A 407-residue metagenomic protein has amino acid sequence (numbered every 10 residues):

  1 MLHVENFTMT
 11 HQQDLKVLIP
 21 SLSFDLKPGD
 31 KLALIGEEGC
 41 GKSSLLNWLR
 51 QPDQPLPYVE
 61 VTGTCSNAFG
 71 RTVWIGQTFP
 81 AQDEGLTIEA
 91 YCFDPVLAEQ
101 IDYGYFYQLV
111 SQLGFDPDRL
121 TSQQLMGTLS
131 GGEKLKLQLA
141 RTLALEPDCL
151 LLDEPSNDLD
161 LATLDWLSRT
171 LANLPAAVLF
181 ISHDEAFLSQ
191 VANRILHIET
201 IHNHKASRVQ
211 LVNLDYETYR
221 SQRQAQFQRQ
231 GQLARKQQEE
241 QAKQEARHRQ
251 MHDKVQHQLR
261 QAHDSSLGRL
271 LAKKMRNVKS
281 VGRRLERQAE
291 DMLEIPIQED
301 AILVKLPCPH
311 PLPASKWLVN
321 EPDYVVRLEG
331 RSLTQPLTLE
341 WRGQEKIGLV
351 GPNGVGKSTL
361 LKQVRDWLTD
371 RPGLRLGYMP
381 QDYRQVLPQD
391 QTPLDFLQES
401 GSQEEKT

Functional and structural regions predicted by a protein language model:
M1-H11, I101-Q124, S221-R331: Coupling and communication elements adjacent to P-loop NTPase active sites across diverse families
V4-F7, D14-K27, G63, E321-V325 (+1 more regions): Conserved beta-strand
D30-E37, S43-I101, E199-N203, G343-K346 (+1 more regions): ABC ATPase nucleotide-binding domain signature region
L125-L129, E133: Conserved ABC ATPase signature
L139: Hydrophobic anchor residue at the start of the ABC signature
L150-E154, M379: Catalytic Walker B motif of ABC-type/P-loop ATPase nucleotide-binding domains
S182-H183, P380: H-loop/switch region of ABC-family ATPase nucleotide-binding domains
